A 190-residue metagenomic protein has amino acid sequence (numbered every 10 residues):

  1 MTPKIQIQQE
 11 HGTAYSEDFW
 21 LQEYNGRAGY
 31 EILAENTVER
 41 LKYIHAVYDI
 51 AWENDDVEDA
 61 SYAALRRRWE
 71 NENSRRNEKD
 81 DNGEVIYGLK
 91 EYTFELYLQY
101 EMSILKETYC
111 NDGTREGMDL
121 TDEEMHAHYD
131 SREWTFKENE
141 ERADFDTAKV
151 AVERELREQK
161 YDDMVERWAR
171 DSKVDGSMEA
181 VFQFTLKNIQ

Functional and structural regions predicted by a protein language model:
P3-I7, A14-Q190: Peptidyl-prolyl cis-trans isomerase
